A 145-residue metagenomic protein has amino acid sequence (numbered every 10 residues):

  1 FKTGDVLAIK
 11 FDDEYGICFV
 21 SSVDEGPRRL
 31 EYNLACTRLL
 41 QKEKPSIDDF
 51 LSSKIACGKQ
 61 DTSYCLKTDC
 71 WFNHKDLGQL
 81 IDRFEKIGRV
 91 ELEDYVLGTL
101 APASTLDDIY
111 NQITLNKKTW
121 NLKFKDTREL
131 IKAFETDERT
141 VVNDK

Functional and structural regions predicted by a protein language model:
F1-F11: Short coil-to-beta transition motif at edge beta-strands of beta-rich domains
T3-G4, Y15, E31: Short, surface-exposed beta-edge/turn micro-motifs
L7-I9, V20, L34: Hydrophobic beta-strand residues in large extracellular and virion-surface proteins
E14-D24: Short beta-strand-centered aromatic/proline hotspots
S22-D48: Basic/aromatic-rich interaction segments and small domains that mediate binding to polyanionic partners
F50-D144: Beta-strand-rich cores of mature extracytoplasmic or soluble domains
